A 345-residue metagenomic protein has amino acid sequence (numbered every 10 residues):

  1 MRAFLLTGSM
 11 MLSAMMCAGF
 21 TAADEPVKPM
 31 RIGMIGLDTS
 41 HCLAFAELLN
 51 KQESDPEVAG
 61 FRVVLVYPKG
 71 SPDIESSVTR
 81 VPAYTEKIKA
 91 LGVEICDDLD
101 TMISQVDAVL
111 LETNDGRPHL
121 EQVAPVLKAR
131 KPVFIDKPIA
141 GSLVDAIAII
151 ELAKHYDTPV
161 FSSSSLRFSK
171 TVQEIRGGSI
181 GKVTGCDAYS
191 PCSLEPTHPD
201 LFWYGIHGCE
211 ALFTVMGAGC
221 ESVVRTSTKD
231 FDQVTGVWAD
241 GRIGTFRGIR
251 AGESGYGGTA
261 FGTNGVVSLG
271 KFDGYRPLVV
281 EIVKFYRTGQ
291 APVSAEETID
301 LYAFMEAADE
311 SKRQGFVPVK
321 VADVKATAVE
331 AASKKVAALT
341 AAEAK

Functional and structural regions predicted by a protein language model:
M1-F4: Positively charged n-region of N-terminal signal peptides that target proteins for export
T7-A18: Bacterial N-terminal signal peptides
F20-A129, K154-H155, G217-A218, V321 (+2 more regions): N-terminal glycine-/serine-/threonine-rich beta1-alpha1-beta2 phosphate-ribose binding loop of Rossmann-like
E25-P26, V109-L110, R287-K345: C-terminal helix-rich "cap/oligomerization" subdomain common to oxidoreductases
R130-P132, K137-P138: Short helix/strand-capping hinge loops at secondary-structure junctions that flank key functional elements
I139-H198: A contiguous active-site-proximal alpha/beta segment in oxidoreductase catalytic domains
D187-E253, E296-A303: Rossmann-like dinucleotide-binding domain that binds NAD(P)(H)
V234-V280: C-terminal substrate-binding/catalytic lobe of Rossmann-fold NAD(P)-dependent oxidoreductases
